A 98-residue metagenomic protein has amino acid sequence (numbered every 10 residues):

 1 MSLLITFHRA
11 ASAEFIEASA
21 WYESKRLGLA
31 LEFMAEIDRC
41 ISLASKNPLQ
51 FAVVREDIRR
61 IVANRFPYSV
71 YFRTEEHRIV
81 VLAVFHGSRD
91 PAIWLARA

Functional and structural regions predicted by a protein language model:
M1-M34: Arg/Lys-rich, positively charged N-terminal/basic patches that mediate binding to nucleic acids
A20, L27, S42, K46-L49 (+2 more regions): Generic structural signal for secondary-structure transition and capping sites
L31, S69, R73-A98: Enriched for short, Lys/Arg-rich terminal
R39, K46-R78: Basic/aromatic recognition patch in beta-strand/loop cores that engages polyanionic ligands
